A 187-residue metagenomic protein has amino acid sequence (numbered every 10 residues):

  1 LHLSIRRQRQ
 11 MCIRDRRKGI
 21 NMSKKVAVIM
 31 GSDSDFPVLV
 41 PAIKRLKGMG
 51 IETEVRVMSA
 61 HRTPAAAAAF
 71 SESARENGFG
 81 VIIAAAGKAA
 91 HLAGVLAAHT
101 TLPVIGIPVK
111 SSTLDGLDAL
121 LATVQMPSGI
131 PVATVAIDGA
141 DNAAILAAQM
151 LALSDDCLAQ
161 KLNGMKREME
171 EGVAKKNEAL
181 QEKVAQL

Functional and structural regions predicted by a protein language model:
L1-D15: Single conserved hydrophobic/aromatic residue that forms the stacking wall/gate of nucleotide- or nucleobase-binding
K24-R62: Glycine-rich phosphate/diphosphate-binding loop of Rossmann-like nucleotide-binding domains
D35-V40, T63-A67, A86-V95, L114-L117 (+1 more regions): Short glycine/serine/threonine-rich phosphate/pyrophosphate-binding segments that cradle anionic phosphate groups
A42-I43, A68-S71, A98, D115-P127: Active-site-proximal loop->helix
V55-E76: N-terminal beta-loop-helix "entrance" segment that forms/cooperates in small-molecule cofactor or anionic ligand
F70-P108: Glycine-rich phosphate-binding loop
T113-Q160: Short, glycine-/small-residue-rich phosphate/pyrophosphate-handling segment
L151-L187: Glycine-rich phosphate/pyrophosphate-binding loop and the adjoining helix
